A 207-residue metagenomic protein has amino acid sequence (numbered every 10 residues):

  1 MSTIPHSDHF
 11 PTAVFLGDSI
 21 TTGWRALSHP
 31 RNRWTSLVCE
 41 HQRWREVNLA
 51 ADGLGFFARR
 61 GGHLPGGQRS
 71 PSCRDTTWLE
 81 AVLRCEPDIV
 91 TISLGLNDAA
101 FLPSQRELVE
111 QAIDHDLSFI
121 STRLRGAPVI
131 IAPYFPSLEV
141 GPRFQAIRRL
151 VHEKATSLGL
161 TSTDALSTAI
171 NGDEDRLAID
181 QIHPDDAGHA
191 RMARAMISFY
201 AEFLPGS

Functional and structural regions predicted by a protein language model:
S2, I20, A26, F135-S207: Catalytic His-Asp segment of secreted/periplasmic serine-dependent ester chemistry enzymes
H6, T12-V14, T22-Q111: Conserved SGNH/GDSL esterase-like catalytic core that processes O-acyl groups on lipids and polysaccharides
L16-G17, A132: Short hydrophobic segments within beta-strands
T35, D116, V151-H152: Aromatic/hydrophobic pocket-lining residues that form π-stacking "cages" and hydrophobic walls in ligand
R43, G95, S118-R125, T156 (+1 more regions): Sec-exported extracytoplasmic/periplasmic mature domains
R45, A127-I130, T161: Proline-centered loop/turn at the N-terminus of a beta-strand
T76-R84, E107-D114, S118, A190 (+2 more regions): Amphipathic, non-transmembrane alpha-helical secondary structure
S93-A99, L117-R149: Active-site segments of SGNH/GDSL-like serine hydrolases that catalyze O-acetyl group transfer/hydrolysis on lipids
